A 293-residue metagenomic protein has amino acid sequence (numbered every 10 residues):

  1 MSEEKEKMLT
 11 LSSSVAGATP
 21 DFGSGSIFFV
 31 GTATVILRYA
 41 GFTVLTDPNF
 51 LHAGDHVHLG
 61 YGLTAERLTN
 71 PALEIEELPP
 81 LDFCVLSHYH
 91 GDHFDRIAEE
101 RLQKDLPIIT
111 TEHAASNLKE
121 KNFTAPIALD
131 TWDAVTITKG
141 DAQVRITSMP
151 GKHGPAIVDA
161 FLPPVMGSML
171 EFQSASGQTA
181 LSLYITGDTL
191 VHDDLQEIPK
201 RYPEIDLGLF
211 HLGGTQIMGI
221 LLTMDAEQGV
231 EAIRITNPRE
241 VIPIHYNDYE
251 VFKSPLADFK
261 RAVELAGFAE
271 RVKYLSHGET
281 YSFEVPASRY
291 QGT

Functional and structural regions predicted by a protein language model:
M1-R67, D258, A262-L265, H277: Zn-dependent metallo-beta-lactamase
S2-F22, T110-A180, R261-E279, F283-P286 (+1 more regions): Metallo-beta-lactamase
S13-T19, F42-V85, R96-R101, G154-A160 (+1 more regions): Pre-active-site segment of Zn-dependent metallo-hydrolases
S26-F29, T43-D47, V144-G151, S182-D188: Active-site-proximal beta-strand elements of phosphoester/diester hydrolases
P48-F50, Y89, G151-K152, G187-T189 (+2 more regions): Active-site metal-binding loops of divalent metal-dependent hydrolases
R67, P107, H113-S116, L190-H277: Cap/insert and terminal regions of metallo-dependent hydrolase folds
E77-P79, H93-I108, L162-G167, E171-L222 (+1 more regions): Mobile, glycine- and charge-enriched loop segments and immediately flanking short secondary-structure elements within
L81-D92, V241: Metallo-beta-lactamase
